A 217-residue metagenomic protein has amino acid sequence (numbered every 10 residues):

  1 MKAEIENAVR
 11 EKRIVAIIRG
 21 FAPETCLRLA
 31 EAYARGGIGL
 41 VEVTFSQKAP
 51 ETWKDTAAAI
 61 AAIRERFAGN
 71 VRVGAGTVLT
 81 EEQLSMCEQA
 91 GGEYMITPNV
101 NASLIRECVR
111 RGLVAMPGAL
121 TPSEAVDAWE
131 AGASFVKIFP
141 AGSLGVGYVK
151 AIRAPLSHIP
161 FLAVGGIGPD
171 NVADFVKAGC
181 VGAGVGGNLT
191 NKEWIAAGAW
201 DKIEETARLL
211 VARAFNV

Functional and structural regions predicted by a protein language model:
K2-E6, A22-T25, F45-E65, E81-S85 (+4 more regions): Active-site-adjacent beta->alpha loops and helix N-cap segments on the catalytic face of soluble alpha/beta enzymes
R13-I18, V41-V43, V73-G76, M95-T97 (+4 more regions): Hydrophobic faces of well-ordered beta-strands that scaffold small-molecule active sites in alpha/beta enzyme cores
A16, Y33, C87, A128 (+3 more regions): Conserved, mostly hydrophobic/aromatic
I18, E24-E42: N-terminal glycine-rich anion-binding loops that anchor highly charged ligand groups
R35-G36, A90, R111, A131 (+1 more regions): Structural motif
G36-G37, E65-V71, L156-H158, V217: Short helix-capping segments at alpha-helix termini
G39-Q47, A59-T77, G91: Active-site cofactor/substrate anionic-group-binding motifs, chiefly glycine- and Lys/Arg-rich phosphate-binding loops
